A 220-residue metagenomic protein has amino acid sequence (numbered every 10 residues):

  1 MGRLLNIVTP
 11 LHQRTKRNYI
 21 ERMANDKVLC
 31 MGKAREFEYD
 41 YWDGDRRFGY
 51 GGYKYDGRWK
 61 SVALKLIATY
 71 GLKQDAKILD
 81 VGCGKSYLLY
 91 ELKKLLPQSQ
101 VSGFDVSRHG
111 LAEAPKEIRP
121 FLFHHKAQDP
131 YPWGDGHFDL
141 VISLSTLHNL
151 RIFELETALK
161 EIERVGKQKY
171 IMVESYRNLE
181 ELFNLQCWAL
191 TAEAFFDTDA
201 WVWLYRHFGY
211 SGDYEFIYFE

Functional and structural regions predicted by a protein language model:
M1-Y70, Q74-G134, L150-R164, Q168-E220: Class I (Rossmann-like) S-adenosyl-L-methionine-dependent methyltransferase catalytic domain, capturing the SAM-binding
I142: A conserved beta-strand element that flanks and buttresses the S-adenosyl-L-methionine
T146: Hydrophobic adenine-recognition pocket in adenosine-nucleotide-binding enzymes
